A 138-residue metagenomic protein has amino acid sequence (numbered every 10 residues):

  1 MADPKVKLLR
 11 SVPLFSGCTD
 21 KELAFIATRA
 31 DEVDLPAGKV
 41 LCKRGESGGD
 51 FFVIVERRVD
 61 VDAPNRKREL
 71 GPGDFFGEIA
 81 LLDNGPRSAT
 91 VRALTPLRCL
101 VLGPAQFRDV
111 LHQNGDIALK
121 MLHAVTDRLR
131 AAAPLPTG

Functional and structural regions predicted by a protein language model:
M1-G138: Cytosolic regulatory regions built on CNB/CRP/Popeye-like sensor folds
